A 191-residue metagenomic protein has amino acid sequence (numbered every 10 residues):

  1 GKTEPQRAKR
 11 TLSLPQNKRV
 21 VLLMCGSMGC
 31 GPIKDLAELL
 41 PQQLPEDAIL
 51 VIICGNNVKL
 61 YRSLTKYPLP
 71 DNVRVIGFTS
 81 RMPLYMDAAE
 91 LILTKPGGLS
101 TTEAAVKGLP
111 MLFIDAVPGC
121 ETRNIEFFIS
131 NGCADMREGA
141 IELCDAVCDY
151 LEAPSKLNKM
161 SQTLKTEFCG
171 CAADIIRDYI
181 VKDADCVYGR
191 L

Functional and structural regions predicted by a protein language model:
K2-Q6, D135, A140-I141, C148-T166 (+1 more regions): Conserved donor-nucleotide binding/catalytic region of nucleotide-linked donor-dependent transferases
T3-A88: Donor-nucleotide binding loops and adjacent catalytic segments primarily of GT-B fold Leloir glycosyltransferases
V51, R74-I76, L91-L93, L112 (+1 more regions): Hydrophobic/aromatic beta-strand patches that form the interior of the parallel beta-sheet core in alpha/beta enzyme
V75, L93, A104, F128 (+1 more regions): Hydrophobic, well-ordered secondary-structure elements that form the walls of internal hydrophobic environments
M82-R123: A donor-sugar binding/catalytic signature common to diverse glycosyltransferases and related nucleotide-sugar
P118-C148: Change "using UDP/GDP/dTDP sugars" to "using nucleotide sugars
A140-C144, G170-V181: Short, amphipathic alpha-helical "lid/cap" segments that border enzyme active or binding sites
